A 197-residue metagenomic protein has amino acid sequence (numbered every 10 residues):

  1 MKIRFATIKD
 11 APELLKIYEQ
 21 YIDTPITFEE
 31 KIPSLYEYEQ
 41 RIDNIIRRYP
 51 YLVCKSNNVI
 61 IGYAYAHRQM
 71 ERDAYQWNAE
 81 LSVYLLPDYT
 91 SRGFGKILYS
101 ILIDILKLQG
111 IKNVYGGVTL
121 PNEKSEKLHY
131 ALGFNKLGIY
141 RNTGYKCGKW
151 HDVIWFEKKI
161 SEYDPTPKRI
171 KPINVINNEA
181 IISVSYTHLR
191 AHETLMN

Functional and structural regions predicted by a protein language model:
K2-K16: A short beta-loop-alpha structural element at the N-terminal edge of CoA-dependent acyl/N-acetyltransferase catalytic
K16-I32: Helix-loop element at the rim of GNAT/NAT acetyltransferase active sites that forms part of the acceptor-substrate
E30-D88, Y99-S100, K159-I160: Acetyl-CoA-dependent GNAT
S91-D104, K127, A131: Conserved acetyl-CoA-binding loop-helix of GNAT-fold acetyltransferases
K107-V118: Conserved GNAT acetyl-CoA-binding A-motif
L120-G138: Conserved active-site alpha-helix within GNAT-family acetyltransferase domains
N142-S185: C-terminal "cap" of GNAT-fold acetyltransferases
T187-T194: Conserved small/polar residues in nucleotide/adenosyl-binding loops
